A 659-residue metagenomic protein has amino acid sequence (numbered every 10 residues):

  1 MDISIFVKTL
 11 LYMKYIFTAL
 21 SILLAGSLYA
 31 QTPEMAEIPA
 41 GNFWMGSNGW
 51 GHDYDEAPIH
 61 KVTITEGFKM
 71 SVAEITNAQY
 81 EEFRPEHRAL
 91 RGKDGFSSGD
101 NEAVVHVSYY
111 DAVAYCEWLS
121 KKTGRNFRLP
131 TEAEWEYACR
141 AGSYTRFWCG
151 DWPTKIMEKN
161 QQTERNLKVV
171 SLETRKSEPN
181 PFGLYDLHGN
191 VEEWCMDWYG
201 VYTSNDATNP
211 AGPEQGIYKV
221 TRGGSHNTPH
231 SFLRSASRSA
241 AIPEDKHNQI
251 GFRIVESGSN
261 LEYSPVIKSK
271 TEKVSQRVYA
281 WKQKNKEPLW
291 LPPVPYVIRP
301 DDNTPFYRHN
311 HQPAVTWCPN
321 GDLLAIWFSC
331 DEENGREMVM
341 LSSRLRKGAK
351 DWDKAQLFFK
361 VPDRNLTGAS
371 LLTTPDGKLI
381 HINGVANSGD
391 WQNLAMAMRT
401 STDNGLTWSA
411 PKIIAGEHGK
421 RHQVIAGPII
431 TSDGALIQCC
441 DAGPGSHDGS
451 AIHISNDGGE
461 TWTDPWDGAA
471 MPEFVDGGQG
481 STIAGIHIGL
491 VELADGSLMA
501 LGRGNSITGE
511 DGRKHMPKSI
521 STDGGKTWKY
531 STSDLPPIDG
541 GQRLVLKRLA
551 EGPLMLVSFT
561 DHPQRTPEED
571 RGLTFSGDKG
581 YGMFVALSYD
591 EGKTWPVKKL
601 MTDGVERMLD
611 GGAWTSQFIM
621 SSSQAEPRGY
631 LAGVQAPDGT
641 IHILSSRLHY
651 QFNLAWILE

Functional and structural regions predicted by a protein language model:
D2-I16: Positively charged n-region of N-terminal signal peptides that target proteins for export
T18-A25: Bacterial N-terminal signal peptides
S27-Y29: Sec/Tat signal peptide C-region and signal peptidase I cleavage site
Q31-L90, Y110, G189: A short glycine-rich, aromatic-capped structural motif
E37-I38, W44, N48-H52, A89-A236: Functional-site microenvironments in short loops/helix caps that host divalent-cation chemistry
N209-P213, S239-K246, L573-F575, S621-S622: Short proline/glycine-enriched turn/loop segments at secondary-structure junctions
N248-L261: Short, structured beta-strand segments at or near domain termini in extracellular proteins/domains
S264-E659: Asp-box/BNR beta-propeller blade signature and adjacent active/binding-site loops in extracellular glycan-interacting
